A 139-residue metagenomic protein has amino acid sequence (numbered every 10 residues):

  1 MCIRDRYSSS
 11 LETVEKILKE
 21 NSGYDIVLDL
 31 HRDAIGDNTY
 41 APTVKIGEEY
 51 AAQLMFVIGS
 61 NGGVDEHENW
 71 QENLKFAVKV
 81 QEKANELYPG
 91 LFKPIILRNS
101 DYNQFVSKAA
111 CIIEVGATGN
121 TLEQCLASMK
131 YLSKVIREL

Functional and structural regions predicted by a protein language model:
M1-I3: Short, small-residue-biased leader/transition segments that mark boundaries at the very start of proteins
D5-S8, H67-K75, G119-A127: Soluble non-cytosolic domains of exported or imported proteins
L11-N21: Short, well-structured alpha-helical segments in soluble
V14, D37-V44, I95-D101: Alpha-helical scaffolding within the catalytic cores of extracellular/periplasmic polymer-degrading hydrolases
E20-N61: Active-site microenvironments of hydrolase-like enzyme catalytic domains
Y24-H31, L91-N99: Surface-exposed patches in mature extracellular/periplasmic domains of secreted proteins
N69-I96: Active-site-adjacent substrate-binding region of metalloamidase/peptidase-like peptide-processing proteins
K93-L139: Active-site-adjacent mobile loop/cap segments within catalytic or ligand-binding domains
